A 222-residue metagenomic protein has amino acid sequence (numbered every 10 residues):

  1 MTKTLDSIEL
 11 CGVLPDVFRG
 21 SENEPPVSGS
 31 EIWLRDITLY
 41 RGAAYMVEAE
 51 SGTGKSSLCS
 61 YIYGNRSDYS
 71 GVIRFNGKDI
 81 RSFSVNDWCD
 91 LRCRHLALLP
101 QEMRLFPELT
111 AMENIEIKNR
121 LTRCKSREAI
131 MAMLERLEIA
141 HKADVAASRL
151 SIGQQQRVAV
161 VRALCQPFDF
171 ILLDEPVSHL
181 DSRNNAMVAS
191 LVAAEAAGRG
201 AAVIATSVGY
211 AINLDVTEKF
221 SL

Functional and structural regions predicted by a protein language model:
Y63: Helix-to-loop junction immediately C-terminal to a conserved catalytic motif
G71-I80: Conserved ABC transporter NBD signature motif
I80-A97: ABC ATPase NBD coupling module
E102, E108-L121: Q-loop/switch helix immediately C-terminal to the Walker
R127-K142: Conserved ABC ATPase "signature" region
A146-Q154: Conserved ABC ATPase signature
I171-E175: Catalytic Walker B motif of ABC-type/P-loop ATPase nucleotide-binding domains
